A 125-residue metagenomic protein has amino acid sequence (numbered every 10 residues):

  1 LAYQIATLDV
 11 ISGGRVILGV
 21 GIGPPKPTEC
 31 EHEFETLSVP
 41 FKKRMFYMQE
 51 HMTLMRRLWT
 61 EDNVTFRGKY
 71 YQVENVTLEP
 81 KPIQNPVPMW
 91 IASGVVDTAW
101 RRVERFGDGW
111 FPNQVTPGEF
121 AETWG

Functional and structural regions predicted by a protein language model:
L1-G125: Active-site-adjacent structural elements that line small-molecule/cofactor binding pockets in enzymes
